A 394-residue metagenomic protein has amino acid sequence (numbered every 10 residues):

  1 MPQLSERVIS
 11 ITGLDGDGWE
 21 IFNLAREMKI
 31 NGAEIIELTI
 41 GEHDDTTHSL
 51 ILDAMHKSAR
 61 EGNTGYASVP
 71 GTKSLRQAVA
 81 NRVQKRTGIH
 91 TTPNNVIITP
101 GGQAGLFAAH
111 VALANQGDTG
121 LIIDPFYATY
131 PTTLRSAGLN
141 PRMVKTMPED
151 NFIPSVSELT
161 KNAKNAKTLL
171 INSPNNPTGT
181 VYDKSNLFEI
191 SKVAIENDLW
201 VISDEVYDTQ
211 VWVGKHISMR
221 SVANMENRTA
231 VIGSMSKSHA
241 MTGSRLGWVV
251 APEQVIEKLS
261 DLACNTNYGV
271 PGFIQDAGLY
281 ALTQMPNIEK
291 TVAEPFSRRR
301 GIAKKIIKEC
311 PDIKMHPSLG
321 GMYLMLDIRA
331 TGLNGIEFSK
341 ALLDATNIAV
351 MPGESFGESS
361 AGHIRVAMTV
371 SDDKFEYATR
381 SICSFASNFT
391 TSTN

Functional and structural regions predicted by a protein language model:
P2-R7, I11-D15, L24-E37, G41-S58 (+2 more regions): PLP-dependent class I/II
L38, G62-G65, A78-R86: Glycine-rich loop-to-alpha-helix module at the N-terminal edge of alpha/beta enzyme cores
G65-Y66, Y207: Intrinsically disordered, tyrosine-centered linear signaling motifs in cytosolic regions
Y66-A67, K290: Short, surface-exposed loop/turn segments at secondary-structure junctions
P70-G71: Short beta-strand to alpha-helix junction loop
